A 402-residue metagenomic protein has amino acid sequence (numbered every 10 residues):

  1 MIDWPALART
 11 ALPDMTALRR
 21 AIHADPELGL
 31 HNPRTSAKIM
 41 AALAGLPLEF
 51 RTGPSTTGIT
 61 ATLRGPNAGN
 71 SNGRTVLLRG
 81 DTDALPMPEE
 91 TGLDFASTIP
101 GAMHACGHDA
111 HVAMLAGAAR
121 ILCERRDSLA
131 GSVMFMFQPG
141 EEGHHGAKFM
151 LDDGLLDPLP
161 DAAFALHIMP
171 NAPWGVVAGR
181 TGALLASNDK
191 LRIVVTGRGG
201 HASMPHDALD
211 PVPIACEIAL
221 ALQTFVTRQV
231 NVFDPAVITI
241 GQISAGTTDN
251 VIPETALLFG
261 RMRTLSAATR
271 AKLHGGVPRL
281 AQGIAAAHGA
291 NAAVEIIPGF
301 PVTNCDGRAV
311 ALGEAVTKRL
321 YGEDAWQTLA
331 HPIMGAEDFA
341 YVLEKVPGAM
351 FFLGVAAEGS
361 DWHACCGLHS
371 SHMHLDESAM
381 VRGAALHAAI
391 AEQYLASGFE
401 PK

Functional and structural regions predicted by a protein language model:
I2-H104, D109, A113-L129: Acidic/His- and Gly-rich active-site-bordering loop/insert found across diverse amide/peptide-bond hydrolases
I22, A61, L78, H108 (+8 more regions): Divalent metal-coordination and catalytic microenvironments
D25, H206-P213, A267-H274: Active-site pocket-shaping loop/turn-to-helix segments
I59, A84-M87, T91-M103, D109-A110 (+3 more regions): Histidine/acidic-residue-rich, glycine-tolerant segments that coordinate divalent metal ions
L63, V195-G197, M262: Hydrophobic beta-strand positions in extracellular immunoglobulin-like domains
R74-L77, S132-M134, D161-F164, V237 (+3 more regions): Structural motif
L77-R79, P88, L191, M350-V355: Non-cysteine beta-strand/loop elements that form the S-adenosyl-L-methionine
C216-K402: Metal-dependent amide/peptide-bond hydrolase catalytic core, centered on the "pita-bread" metallohydrolase fold
